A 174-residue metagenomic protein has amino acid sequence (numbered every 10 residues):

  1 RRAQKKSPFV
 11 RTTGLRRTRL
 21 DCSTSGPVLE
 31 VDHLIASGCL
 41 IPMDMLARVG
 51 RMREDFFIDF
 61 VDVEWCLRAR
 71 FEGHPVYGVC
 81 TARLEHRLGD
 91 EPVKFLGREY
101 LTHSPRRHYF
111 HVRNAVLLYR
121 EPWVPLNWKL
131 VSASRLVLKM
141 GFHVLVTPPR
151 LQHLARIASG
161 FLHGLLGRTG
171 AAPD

Functional and structural regions predicted by a protein language model:
R1-R51: Acidic/His-rich active-site region of diverse nucleotide-sugar glycosyltransferases
A3, L15-R16, H108, V112 (+2 more regions): A structural signal for well-ordered alpha-helical scaffolds and beta->alpha junctions
D21-P42, K94-A133, A158: Extended, non-globular alpha-helical segments
G38-C39, D44-G50, D55-A82: A short, conserved alpha-helix in the catalytic core of glycosyltransferases
D55, E99-T102, T147: Short glycine-enriched, charge-decorated loop/helix-capping segments at active-site entrances that position
R68-F71, L117-R120, H143: Short glycine/serine- and small hydrophobic-enriched flexible loop segments
V79-E99: Active-site donor/metal-binding and catalytic loop motifs of nucleotide-sugar-dependent glycosylation enzymes
E121-D174: Non-catalytic, C-terminal membrane-associated alpha-helical segments of glycosyltransferases
